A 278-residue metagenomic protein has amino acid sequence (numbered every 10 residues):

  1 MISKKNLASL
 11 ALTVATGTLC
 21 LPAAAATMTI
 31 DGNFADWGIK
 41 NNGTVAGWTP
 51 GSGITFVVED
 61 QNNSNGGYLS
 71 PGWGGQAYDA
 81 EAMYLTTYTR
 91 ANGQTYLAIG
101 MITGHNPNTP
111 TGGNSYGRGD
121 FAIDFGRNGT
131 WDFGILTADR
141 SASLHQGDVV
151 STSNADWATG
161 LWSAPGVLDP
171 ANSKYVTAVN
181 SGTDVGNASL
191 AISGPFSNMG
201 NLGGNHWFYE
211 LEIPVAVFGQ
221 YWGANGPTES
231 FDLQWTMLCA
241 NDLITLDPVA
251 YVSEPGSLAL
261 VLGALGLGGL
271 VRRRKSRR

Functional and structural regions predicted by a protein language model:
I2-L10: Bacterial N-terminal signal peptides that target proteins for export
A11-T18: Bacterial N-terminal signal peptides
L21-T27: Sec/Tat signal peptide C-region and signal peptidase I cleavage site
A35, P50, F56, N62-D156: Surface-exposed, glycine/proline- and aromatic-rich loop segments on solvent-exposed faces across compartments
R127-A138, G203-H206, A216-Y251: Acidic/polar low-complexity flexible segments
I135-N187: Low-complexity, serine/threonine/proline-enriched polar segments
S253-R272: A short, hydrophobic C-terminal helix/tail in secreted or cell-surface proteins
K275-R278: Short, charged juxtamembrane terminal tails flanking transmembrane helices
